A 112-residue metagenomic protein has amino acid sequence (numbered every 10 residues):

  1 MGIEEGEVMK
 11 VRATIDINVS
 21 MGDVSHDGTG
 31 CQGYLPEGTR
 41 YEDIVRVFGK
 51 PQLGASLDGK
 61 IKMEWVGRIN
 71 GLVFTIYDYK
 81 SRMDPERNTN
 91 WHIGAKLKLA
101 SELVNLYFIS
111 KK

Functional and structural regions predicted by a protein language model:
G2-K112: Residues within mature, well-folded domains
